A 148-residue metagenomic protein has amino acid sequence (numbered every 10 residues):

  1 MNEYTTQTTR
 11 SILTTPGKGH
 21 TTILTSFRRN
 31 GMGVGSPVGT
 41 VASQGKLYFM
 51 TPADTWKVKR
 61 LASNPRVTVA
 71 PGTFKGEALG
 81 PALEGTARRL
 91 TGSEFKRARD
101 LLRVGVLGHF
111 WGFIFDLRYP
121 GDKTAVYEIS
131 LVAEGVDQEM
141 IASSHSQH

Functional and structural regions predicted by a protein language model:
M1-I23, E77, D137, A142-H148: Extreme N-terminal tail/first-helix region
Q7-T8, T51, G112: Charged, amphipathic alpha-helical segments
S11, L24-G31, G112-R118: Short helix-to-loop capping/linker segments positioned immediately adjacent to catalytic or ligand/cofactor-binding
L13, L47-T51, T55-R60: Covalent nucleotidyltransferase core used to form phosphodiester bonds in nucleic acids
G19-A53, V67-P71, G80-L83: Short beta-strand segments
V41, G85-R89, H145: A short, sequence-level motif marking secondary-structure junctions
K46-F49, V136-M140: Short, well-ordered strand-loop elements centered on a beta-strand within folded domains, enriched for acidic residues
D54-G135: Short, structured beta-strand-loop surface elements
